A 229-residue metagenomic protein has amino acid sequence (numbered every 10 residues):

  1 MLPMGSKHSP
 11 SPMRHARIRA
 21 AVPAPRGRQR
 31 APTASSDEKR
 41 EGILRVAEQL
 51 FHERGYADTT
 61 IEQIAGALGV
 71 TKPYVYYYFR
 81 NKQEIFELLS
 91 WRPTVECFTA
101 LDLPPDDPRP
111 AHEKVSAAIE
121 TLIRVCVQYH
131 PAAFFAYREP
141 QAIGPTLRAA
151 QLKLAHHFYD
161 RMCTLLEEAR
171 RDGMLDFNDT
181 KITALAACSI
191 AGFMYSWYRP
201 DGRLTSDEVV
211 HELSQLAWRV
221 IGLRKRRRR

Functional and structural regions predicted by a protein language model:
M1-G27, T121-R124, Q128, Y159-R171 (+3 more regions): C-terminal peripheral helix-coil segments that are non-catalytic and often amphipathic
K39, K82, L89, P93 (+9 more regions): Hydrophobic/aromatic residues within well-ordered alpha-helical segments
G42, V46, L50-E84, L88: Helix-turn-helix
Y56-A57, L175, L204: Conserved hydrophobic residue
L88, D102-P131, A184-A187, R226-R227: Hydrophobic alpha-helical connector segments
R92-T99, T146-D172, K181-L185, E208-H211: Amphipathic alpha-helical packing segments from all-alpha helical-bundle domains
K114, V127-T146, C163, S196: Amphipathic alpha-helical segments used for helix-helix packing
F134-Y137, N178, R228-R229: Short, hydrophobic secondary-structure boundary micro-motifs
